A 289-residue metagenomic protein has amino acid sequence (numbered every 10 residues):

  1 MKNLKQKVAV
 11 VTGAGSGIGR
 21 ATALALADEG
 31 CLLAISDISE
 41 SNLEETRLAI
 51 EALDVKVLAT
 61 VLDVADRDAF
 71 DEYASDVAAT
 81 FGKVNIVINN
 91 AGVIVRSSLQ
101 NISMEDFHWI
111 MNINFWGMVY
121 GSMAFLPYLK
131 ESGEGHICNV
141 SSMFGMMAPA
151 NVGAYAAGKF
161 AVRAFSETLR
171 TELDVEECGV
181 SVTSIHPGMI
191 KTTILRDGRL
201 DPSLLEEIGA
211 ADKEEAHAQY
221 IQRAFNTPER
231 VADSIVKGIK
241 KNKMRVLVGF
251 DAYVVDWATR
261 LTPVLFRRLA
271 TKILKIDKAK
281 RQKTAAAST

Functional and structural regions predicted by a protein language model:
V8, G15-G17: Conserved glycine-rich cofactor-binding loop
E29-E45: Conserved glycine-rich Rossmann-like NAD(P)H-binding loop of the short-chain dehydrogenase/reductase
E40-S41, V61-E72, M104: The beta1-alpha1 cofactor-binding region of Rossmann-like NAD(H)/NADP(H)-dependent oxidoreductases
S98-L99, S103-H108: Substrate-binding pocket helix/loop in short-chain dehydrogenase/reductase
S122, G158: Active-site helix of classical SDR
S142: Residue(s) in the substrate-gating loop at a strand-loop-helix junction that position the organic substrate next
D174-F250: SDR active-site lid
